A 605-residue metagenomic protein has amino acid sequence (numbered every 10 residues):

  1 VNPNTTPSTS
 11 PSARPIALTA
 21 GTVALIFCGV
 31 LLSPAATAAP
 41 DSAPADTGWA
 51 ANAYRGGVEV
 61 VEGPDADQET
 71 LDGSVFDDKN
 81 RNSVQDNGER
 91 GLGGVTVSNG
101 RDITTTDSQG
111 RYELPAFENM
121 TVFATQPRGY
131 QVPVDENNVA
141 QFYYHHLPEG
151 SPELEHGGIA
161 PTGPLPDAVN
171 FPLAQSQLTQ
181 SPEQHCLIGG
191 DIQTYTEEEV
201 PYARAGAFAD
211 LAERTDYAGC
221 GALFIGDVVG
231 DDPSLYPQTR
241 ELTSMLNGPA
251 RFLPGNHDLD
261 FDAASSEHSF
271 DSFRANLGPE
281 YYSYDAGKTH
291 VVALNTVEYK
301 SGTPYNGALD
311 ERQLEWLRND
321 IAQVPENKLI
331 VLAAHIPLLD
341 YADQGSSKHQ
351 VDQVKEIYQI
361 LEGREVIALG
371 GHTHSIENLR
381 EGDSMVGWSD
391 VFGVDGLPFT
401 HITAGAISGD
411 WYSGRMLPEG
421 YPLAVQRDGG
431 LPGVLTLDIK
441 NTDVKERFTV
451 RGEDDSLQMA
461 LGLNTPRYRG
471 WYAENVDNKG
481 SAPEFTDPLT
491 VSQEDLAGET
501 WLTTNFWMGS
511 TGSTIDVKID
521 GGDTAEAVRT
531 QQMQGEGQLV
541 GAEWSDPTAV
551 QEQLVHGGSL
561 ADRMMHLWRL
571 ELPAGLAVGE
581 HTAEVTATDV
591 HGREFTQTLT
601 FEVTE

Functional and structural regions predicted by a protein language model:
P44-T70: Beta-strand-rich domain onsets/edges
A66-T70, S151-P237, E605: N-terminal active-site segment of His-dependent metallophosphoesterases
L71-D77, G110, F171: A short, amphipathic beta-strand motif
Q85, G91, R101-P115: Short, acidic Ser/Thr/Gly-rich low-complexity loop/linker segments typical of extracellular and cell-surface proteins
I103, E118-L147: A short, solvent-exposed beta-strand micro-motif common in secreted/extracellular proteins
Q141-G150, H156-P161, P233-V324, K348-L369 (+1 more regions): Extended active-site neighborhood of metal-dependent phosphoesterases/phosphodiesterases
G248, Q534-E571: Aromatic sugar-binding surface patches on proteins that engage polysaccharides or sugar-phosphate polymers
D390-W507, S513-I515, E571-P573, T582-T604: Binuclear metal-dependent phosphoesterase catalytic core
